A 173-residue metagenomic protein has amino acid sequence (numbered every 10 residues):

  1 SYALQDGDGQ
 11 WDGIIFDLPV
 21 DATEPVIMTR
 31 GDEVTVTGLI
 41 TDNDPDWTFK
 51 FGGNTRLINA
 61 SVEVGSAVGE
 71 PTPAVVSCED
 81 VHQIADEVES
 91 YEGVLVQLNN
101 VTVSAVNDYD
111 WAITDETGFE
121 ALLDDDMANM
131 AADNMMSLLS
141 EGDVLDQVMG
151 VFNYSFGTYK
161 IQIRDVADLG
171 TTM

Functional and structural regions predicted by a protein language model:
S1-M173: Extended non-catalytic accessory segments flanking core domains
